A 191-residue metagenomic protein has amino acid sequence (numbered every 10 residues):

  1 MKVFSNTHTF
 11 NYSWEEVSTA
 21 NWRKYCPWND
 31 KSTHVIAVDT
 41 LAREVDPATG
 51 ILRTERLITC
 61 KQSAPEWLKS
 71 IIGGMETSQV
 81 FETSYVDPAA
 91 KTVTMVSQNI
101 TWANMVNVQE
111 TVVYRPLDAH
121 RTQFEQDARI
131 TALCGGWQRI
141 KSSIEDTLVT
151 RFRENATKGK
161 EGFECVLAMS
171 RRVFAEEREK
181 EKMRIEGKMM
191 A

Functional and structural regions predicted by a protein language model:
M1-A64: Hydrophobic ligand-binding cavity/cleft-lining segments
K2-T7, I71-E76, D87-A191: Terminal "cap-and-tail" regions of soluble proteins that handle hydrophobic small molecules
E15-S18, T83, E125: Generic detector of isolated residues embedded in canonical secondary-structure elements
D39-S97: Glycine-rich portal/gate segments that line the openings of hydrophobic small-molecule binding cavities
